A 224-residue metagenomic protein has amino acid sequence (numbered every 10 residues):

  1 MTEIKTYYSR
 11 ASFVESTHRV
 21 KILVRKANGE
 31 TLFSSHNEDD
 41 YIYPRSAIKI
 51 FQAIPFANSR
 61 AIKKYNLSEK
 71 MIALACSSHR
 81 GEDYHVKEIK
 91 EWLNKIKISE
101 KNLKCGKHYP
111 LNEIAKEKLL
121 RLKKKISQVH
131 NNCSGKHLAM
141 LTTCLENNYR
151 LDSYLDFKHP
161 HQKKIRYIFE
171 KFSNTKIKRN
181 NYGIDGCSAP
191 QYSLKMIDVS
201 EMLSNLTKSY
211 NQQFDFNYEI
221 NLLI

Functional and structural regions predicted by a protein language model:
M1-D39: Beta-lactamase-like hydrolase cores
Y41-I50, N132, A189-S193: Short, conserved micro-motifs enriched in small and acidic residues
P44-I62: Active-site SXXK
A61-E69: Phosphate-handling active-site elements
S68-R179, G183-A189, M202-N205: Active-site-adjacent helix/loop patches that line small-molecule binding or acyl-intermediate pockets
I165-I168, S209-Q213, I220: ATP-dependent carbohydrate kinase catalytic cores
P190-S209, E219-I224: Active-site-proximal alpha-helical segments within enzyme catalytic domains
